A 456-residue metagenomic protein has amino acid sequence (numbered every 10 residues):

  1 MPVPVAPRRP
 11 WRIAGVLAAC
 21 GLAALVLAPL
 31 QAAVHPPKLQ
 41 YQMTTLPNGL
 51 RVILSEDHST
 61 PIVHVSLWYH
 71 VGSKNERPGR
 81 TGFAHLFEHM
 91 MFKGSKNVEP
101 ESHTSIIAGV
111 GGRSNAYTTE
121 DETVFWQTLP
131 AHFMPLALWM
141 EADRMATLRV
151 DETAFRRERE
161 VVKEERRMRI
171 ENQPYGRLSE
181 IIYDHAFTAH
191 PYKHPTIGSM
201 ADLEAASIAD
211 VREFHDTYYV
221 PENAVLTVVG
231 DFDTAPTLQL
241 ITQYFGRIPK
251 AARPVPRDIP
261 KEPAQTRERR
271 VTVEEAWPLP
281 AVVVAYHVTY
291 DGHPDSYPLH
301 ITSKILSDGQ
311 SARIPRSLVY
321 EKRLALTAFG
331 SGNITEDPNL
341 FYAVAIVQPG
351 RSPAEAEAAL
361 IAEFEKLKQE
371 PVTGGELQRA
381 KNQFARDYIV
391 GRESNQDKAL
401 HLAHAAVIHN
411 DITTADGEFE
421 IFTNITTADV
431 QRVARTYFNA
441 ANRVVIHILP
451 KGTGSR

Functional and structural regions predicted by a protein language model:
M1-W11: N-terminal secretory signal peptides that target proteins for export/translocation
P4, V16-V52, D233-E274, G417-R456: Proteolytic maturation boundary segments
A33-M43, W139, D143, E165 (+6 more regions): Histidine-acidic residue clusters that define the catalytic metal-binding segment of zinc metallopeptidase domains
I53-S55, T60-P78, G82-L86, P100-R144 (+6 more regions): M16 family metallopeptidases and their MPP-like homologs
F83-M91, T302: Active-site His/Glu-centered metal-binding helix of metallohydrolases
K93-V98, M145-T153, R169, V372-T373: Short, polar/flexible loop-turn hinges at active-site or ligand-entry regions and domain interfaces
R159-E160, R212-Y244, N442: Non-catalytic, conformational "gating/processing" segments within enzyme and secreted inhibitor domains
R167, D184, P254-S311: His/Glu-based metal-binding/catalytic segments typifying zinc-dependent metallopeptidases
